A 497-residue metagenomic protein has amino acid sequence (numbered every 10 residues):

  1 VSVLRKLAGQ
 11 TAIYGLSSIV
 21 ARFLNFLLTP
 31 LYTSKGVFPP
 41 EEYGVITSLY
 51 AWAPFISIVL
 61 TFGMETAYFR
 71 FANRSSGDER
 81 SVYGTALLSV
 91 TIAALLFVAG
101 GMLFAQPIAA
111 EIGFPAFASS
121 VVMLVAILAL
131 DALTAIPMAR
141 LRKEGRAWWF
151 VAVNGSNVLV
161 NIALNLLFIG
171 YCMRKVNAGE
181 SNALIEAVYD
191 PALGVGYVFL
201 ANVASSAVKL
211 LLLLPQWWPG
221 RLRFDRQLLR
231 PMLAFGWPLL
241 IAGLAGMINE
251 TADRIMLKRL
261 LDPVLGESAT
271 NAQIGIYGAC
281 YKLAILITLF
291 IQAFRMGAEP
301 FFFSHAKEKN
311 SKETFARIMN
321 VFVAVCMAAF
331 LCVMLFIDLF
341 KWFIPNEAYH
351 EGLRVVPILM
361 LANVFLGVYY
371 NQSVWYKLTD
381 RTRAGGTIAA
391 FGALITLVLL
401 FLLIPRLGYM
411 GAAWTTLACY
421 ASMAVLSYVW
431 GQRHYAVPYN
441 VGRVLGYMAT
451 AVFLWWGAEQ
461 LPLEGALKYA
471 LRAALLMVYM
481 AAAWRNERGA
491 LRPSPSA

Functional and structural regions predicted by a protein language model:
V1-F26, G77-G84, I112-F117, R226-A242 (+5 more regions): N-terminal membrane topogenesis motif
V1-L7, V176-Y197, V208-E250, G297 (+2 more regions): Interhelical loop/hinge segments that connect adjacent transmembrane helices in multipass membrane
V3-E65, A93-M102, V125-I127, I162 (+2 more regions): Signature of the first transmembrane helix
Q10-N25, V198-L213, R226-P300, A362 (+1 more regions): Transmembrane helical elements of multi-pass membrane transporters/channels
T29-P54, A118-S119, P191-V195, P231-F235 (+3 more regions): Interfacial/gating helices of multi-pass transporter permease domains
N73-S89, I276-A390: Specific pore-lining/lateral-gate transmembrane helices of multi-pass inner-membrane transport and insertion machines
V122, V151-W217, A390-I395, Y409-W430 (+1 more regions): Hydrophobic alpha-helical transmembrane segments
A183, Y189-P191, G246, G392 (+1 more regions): Transmembrane alpha-helical segments of multi-pass transport proteins
